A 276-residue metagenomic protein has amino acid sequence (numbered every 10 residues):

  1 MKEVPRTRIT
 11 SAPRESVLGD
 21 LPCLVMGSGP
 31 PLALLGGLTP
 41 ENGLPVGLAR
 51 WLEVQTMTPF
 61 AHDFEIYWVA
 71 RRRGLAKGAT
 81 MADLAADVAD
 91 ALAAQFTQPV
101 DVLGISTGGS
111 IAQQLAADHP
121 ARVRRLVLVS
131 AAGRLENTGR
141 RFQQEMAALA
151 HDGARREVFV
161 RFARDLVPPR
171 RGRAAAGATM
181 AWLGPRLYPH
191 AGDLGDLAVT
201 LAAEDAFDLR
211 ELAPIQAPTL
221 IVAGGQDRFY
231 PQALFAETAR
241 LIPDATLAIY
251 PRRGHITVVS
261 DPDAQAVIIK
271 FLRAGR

Functional and structural regions predicted by a protein language model:
T7-R8, P13-L75: Conserved HGGG/HGGXW glycine-rich cap/lid loop of the alpha/beta-hydrolase fold
D83-V100: Conserved acidic catalytic loop of the alpha/beta-hydrolase fold
G104-G108, A112: Gly/Ala-rich beta-loop-alpha elbow adjacent to hydrolase catalytic centers
Q113, A117, R125-G153: Flexible "cap/lid" loop of the alpha/beta hydrolase fold
N137-G139, V158-D205, E211: Conserved alpha/beta-hydrolase catalytic His-Asp/Glu region
I215, I221-A223, D227: Short beta-strand/loop motif that positions the catalytic acidic residue of the alpha/beta-hydrolase fold
R228-L234: Conserved alpha/beta-hydrolase "acid-adjacent" motif
L247, R253-Q265: Catalytic histidine-centered segment of alpha/beta-hydrolase-like enzymes
